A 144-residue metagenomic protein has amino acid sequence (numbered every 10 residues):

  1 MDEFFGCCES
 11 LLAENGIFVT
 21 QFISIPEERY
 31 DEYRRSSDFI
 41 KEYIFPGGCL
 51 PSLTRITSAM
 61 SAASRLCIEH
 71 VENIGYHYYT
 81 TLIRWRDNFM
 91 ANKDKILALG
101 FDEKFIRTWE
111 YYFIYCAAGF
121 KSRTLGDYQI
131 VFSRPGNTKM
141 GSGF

Functional and structural regions predicted by a protein language model:
M1-D2, F132: Internal amphipathic alpha-helical segments of the cytochrome P450 catalytic fold
D2-V19: A short glycine-rich, Lys/Arg-flanked "PGG" loop and its adjoining helix->strand segment in the class I
S24-M140, F144: Substrate-binding/catalytic lobe of Class I Rossmann-like enzymes that use SAM or dcSAM, i.e., the mid-to-C-terminal
